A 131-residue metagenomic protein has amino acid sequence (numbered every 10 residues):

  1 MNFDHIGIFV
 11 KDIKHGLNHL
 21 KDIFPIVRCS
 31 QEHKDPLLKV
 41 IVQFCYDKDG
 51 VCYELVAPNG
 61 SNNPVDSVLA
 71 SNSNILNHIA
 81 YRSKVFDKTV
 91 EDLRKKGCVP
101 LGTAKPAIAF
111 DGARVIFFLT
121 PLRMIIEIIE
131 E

Functional and structural regions predicted by a protein language model:
M1-L38: Long, hydrophobic N-terminal alpha-helical segment
F3-D12, C45-Y46, D66-K88, I116-L119: Vicinal oxygen chelate
N18, D22, K88-K95: Replace "anionic and nucleotidyl ligands
C29, N62-S67, G102: A short, acidic/glycine-rich surface segment
S30-H33, I41-Y46, Y53, V90-E131: Vicinal oxygen chelate
V56-S61: Short, conserved turn/kink motifs that form compact alpha/beta structural patches or helix kinks used as
